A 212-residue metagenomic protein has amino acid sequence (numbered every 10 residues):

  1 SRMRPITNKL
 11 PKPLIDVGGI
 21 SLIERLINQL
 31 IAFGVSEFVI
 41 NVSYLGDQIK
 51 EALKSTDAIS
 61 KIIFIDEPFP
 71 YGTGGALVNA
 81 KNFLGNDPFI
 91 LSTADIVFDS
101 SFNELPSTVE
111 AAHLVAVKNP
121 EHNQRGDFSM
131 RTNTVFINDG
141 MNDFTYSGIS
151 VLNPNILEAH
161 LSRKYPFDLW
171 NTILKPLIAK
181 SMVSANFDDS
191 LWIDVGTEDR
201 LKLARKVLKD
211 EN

Functional and structural regions predicted by a protein language model:
S1-V17, F33: Glycine-rich N-terminal loop/short-helix segment of MobA-like nucleotidyltransferase
R2, I20-T93, A159, R163-K164: Conserved N-terminal catalytic core of the sugar/cofactor nucleotidyltransferase
P13, K61-I63, M182-S184: Conserved beta-strand segments of alpha/beta enzyme cores
V42, D66, T93, S100 (+3 more regions): Short loop/edge segments at beta-strand edges and connector loops that shape dinucleotide/nucleotide cofactor-binding
V97, F102-S107, P120, T134-N212: Catalytic-core segments of class I nucleotidyltransferases/pyrophosphorylases that form NMP-activated intermediates
V109-K118: A short, conserved acidic/glycine-rich loop-to-beta-strand motif that forms the donor nucleotide-sugar/metal
R125-F136: Conserved catalytic core of nucleotide-sugar-dependent glycosyltransferases
